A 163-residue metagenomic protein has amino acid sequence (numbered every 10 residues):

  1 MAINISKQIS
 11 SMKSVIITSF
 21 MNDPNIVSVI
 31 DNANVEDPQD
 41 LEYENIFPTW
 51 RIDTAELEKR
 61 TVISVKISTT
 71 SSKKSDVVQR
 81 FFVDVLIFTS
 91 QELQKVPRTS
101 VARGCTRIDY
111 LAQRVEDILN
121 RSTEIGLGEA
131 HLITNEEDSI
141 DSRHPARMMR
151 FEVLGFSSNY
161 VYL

Functional and structural regions predicted by a protein language model:
M1, I5, T99-S100, E136: Residue-level detector of alpha-helix boundaries and kinks
M1-S75: Small/polar-rich, solvent-exposed N-terminal microdomains that initiate assembly or binding
S11, R60, R80, T106 (+2 more regions): Short, well-structured alpha-helical interface segments that form or flank functional binding sites
P24-S28, G104-N159, L163: Acidic-leaning, charged glycine-interspersed low-complexity segments
N32, T89, P97, L127-G128 (+1 more regions): Short linear functional motifs in flexible/disordered or boundary regions
R60-V62, D76-F82, S142-M148: A general secondary-structure signal for short beta-strands and their flanking turns/coil in non-transmembrane regions
V65-P97: Active-site-adjacent structural patch at catalytic or cofactor/ligand-binding sites
Q94-R107: Short histidine-centered catalytic/ligand-binding loop motif
